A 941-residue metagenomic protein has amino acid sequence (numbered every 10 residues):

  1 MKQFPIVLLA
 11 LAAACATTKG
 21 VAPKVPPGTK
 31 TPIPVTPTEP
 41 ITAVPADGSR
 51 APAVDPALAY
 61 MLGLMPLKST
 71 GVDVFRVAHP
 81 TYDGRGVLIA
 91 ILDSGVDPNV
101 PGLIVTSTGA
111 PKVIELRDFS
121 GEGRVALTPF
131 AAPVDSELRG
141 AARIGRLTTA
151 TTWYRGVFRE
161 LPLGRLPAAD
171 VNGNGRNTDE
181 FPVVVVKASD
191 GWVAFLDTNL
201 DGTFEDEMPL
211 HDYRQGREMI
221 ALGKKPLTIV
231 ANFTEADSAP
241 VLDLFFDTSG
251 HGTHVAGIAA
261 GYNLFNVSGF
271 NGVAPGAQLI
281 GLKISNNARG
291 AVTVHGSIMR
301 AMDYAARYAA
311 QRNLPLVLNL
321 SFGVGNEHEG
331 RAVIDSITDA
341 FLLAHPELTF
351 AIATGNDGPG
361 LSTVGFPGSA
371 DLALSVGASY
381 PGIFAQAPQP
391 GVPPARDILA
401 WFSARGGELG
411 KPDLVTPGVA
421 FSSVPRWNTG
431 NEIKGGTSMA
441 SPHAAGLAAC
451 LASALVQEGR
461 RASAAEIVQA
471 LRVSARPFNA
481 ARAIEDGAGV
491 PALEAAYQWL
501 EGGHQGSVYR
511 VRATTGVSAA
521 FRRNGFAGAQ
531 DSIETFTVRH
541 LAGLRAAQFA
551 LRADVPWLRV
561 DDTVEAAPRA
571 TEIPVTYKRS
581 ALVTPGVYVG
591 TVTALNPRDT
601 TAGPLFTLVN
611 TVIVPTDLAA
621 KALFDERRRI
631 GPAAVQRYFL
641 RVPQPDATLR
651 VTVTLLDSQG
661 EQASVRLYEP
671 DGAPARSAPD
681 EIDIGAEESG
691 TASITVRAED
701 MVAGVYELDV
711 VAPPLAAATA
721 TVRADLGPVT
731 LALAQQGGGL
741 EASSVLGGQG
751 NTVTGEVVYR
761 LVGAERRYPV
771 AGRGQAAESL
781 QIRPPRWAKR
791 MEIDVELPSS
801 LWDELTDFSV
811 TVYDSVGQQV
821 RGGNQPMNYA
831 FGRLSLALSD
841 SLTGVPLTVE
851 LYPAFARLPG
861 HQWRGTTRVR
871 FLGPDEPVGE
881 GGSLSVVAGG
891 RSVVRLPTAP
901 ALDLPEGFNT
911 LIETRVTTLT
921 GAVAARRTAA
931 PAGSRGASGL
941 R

Functional and structural regions predicted by a protein language model:
P32-I91, V96-G109, E115, D170-N177 (+6 more regions): N-terminal domain-start motif of subtilase-like serine proteases
S49-A51, L64-L67, P315-N319, S453-G543 (+1 more regions): C-terminal subdomain of the subtilisin-like protease fold in secreted/lumenal serine endopeptidases
R76-G191, F195-I229, D237, V241-G296 (+6 more regions): Subtilisin-like serine protease catalytic core
G223-V230, G368-A449, S453: Extracellular S/T/G-rich loop segment that most often corresponds to the catalytic His/Ser-adjacent loop
A256-A259, I280-N286, T363-F366, T416-I484 (+4 more regions): Hydrolase catalytic cores
E432, G525-G528, V564-T584, R666-R723 (+2 more regions): Noncatalytic accessory or regulatory domains flanking protease catalytic cores in secreted, cell-surface, and selected
V508-N524, S532, R539-T576, K621-A622 (+4 more regions): Surface-exposed binding patches on compact interaction domains or structured appendages
R629-D683, S689, P713, Q775 (+1 more regions): Acidic, Ser/Thr/Pro-rich low-complexity intrinsically disordered segments
